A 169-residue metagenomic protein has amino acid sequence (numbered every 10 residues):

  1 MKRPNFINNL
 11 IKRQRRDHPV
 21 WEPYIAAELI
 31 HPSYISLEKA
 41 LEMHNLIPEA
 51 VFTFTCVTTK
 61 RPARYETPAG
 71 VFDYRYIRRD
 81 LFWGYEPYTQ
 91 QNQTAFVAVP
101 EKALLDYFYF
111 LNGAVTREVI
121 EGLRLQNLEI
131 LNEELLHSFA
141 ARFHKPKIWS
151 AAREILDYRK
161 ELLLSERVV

Functional and structural regions predicted by a protein language model:
M1, A40-L41, A140: Hydrophobic alpha-helix position signal
M1-P32, P68: Short beta-edge/loop segments at beta->alpha junctions of small alpha/beta modules that act as binding/recognition
Y24-E28, K39-E42, K102-F110: Short, hydrophobic/amphipathic alpha-helical patches that form generic packing surfaces within helical domains
H31, N45-E49, Y109-G113: Short helix-capping and hinge/turn segments at secondary-structure transitions, especially at repeat and domain
P32, E66, F96-P100: Short, well-structured alpha-helical patches and their helix-loop capping segments that border functional surfaces
E38-Q90: Exposed, interaction-prone assembly regions rather than primary DNA-binding/catalytic cores
Y85-V169: Hydrophobic alpha-helical interaction segments
